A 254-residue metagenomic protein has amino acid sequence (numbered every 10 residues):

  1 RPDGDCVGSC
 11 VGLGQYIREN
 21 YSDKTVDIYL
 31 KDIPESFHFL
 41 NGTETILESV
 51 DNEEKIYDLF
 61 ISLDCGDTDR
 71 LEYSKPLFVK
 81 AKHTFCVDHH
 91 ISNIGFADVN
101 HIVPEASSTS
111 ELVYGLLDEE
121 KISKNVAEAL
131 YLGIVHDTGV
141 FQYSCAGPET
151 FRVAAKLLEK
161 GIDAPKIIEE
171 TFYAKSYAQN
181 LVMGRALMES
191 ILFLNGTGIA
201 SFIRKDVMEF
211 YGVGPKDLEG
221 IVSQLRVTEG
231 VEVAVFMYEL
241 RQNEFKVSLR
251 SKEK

Functional and structural regions predicted by a protein language model:
R1-P2, C65-T68, H90-S92, K205-D206 (+1 more regions): Short glycine-rich anion-binding loops that position phosphate/pyrophosphate groups of nucleotides and phosphorylated
G4-C10, T68-E72: Short glycine/serine/threonine-rich phosphate/pyrophosphate-binding segments that cradle anionic phosphate groups
G8-H38, N52-L59, H136-K254: Hydrophobic helix-and-loop "lid/oligomerization" segment in the mid-to-C-terminal part of catalytic domains
S9-G12, N41-E44, S74-F78, D98-I102 (+2 more regions): Short, glycine/charged-enriched secondary-structure capping and boundary segments
E19, P76-T84, E119, P148-E149: A glycine- and small-aliphatic-rich helix-loop capping segment at beta-alpha/alpha-beta transitions that lines
T43-V99: Active-site cofactor/cluster-binding pocket
N52-K55, P76-V79, N93-I94, I122-K124 (+3 more regions): Solvent-exposed alpha-helices and their adjacent loops that cap or buttress functional pockets in soluble metabolic
V87-A154: Short alpha-helices
